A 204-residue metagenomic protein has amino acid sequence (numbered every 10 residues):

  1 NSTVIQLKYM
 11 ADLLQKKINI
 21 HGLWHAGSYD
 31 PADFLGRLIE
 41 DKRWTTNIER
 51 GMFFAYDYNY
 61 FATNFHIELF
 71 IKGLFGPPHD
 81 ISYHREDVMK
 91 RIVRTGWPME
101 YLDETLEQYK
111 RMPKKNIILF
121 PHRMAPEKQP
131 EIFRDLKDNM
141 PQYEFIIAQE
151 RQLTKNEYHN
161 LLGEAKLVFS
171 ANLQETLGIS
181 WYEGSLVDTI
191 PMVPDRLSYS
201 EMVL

Functional and structural regions predicted by a protein language model:
A11-D41: Active-site proximal beta-strand in glycosyltransferases
L38-N59: Membrane-proximal helix-turn-helix segments that form the acceptor-binding/catalytic region of lipid-linked
F54-E107: Donor nucleotide-sugar binding/catalytic pocket of nucleotide-sugar-dependent glycosyltransferases
M99-K128, R134-D138, F145: Conserved donor-binding/catalytic core segment of Leloir-type glycosyltransferases
H159, W181-L186, L197-E201: Short alpha-helical segment that forms part of, or immediately flanks, the ligand-binding pocket in carbohydrate-active
H159-A165: Short alpha-helical donor nucleotide-sugar binding micro-motif in glycosyltransferases
N172-L173: Aromatic "clamp/platform" in nucleotide-sugar-dependent glycosyltransferases that forms part of the donor/acceptor
I190-V193: Short hydrophobic beta-strand element within catalytic cores of glycosyltransferases and related nucleotide-activated
